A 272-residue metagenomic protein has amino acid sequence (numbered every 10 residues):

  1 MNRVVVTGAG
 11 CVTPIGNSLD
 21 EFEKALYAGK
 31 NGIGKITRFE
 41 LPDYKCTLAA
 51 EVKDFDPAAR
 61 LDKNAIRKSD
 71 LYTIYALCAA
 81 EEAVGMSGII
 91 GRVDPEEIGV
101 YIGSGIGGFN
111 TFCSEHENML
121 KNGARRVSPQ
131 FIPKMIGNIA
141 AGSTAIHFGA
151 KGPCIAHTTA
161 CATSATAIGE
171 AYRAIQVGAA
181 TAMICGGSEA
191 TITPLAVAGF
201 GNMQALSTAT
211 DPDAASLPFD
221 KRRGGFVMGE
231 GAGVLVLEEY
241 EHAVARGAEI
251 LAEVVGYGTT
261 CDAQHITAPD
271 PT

Functional and structural regions predicted by a protein language model:
M1-I15, F22: Generic N-terminal segment detector
R3-T7, Y27, G32-G34, D211-T272: Condensing-enzyme catalytic core mediating Claisen C-C bond formation in acyl metabolism
V6, E21-E23, Y27-T159, S188-V197: Conserved beta-ketoacyl condensing-enzyme motif
C11-G16, D62-E81, V127-I136, C154-G169 (+2 more regions): Active-site pocket-shaping loop/turn-to-helix segments
V12, A25, G29-I33, F55 (+8 more regions): Change "in soluble alpha/beta enzymes" to "in soluble alpha/beta proteins
L41-E51, G107-T111, A190-S216, G258-T272: Active-site-adjacent elements of ketosynthase-type condensing enzymes
A76-G88, A140-A141, A145-E189, V227-A248: Active-site-proximal alpha-helical scaffold in enzymes
